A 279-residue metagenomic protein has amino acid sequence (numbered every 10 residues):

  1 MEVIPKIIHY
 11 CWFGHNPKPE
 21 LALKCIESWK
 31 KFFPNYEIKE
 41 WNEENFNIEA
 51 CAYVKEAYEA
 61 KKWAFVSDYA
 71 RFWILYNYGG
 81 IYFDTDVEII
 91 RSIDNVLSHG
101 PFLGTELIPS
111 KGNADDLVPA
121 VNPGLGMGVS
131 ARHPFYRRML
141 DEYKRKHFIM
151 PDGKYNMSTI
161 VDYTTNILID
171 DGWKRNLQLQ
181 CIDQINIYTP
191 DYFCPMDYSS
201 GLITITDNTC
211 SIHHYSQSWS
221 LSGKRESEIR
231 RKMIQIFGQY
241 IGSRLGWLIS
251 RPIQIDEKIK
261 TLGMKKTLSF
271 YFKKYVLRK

Functional and structural regions predicted by a protein language model:
M1-S67, T85-K279: Glycosyltransferase-associated regions of secretory-pathway enzymes, highlighting luminal stem/catalytic domains
D68-G80: Small-residue hinge/turn detector
